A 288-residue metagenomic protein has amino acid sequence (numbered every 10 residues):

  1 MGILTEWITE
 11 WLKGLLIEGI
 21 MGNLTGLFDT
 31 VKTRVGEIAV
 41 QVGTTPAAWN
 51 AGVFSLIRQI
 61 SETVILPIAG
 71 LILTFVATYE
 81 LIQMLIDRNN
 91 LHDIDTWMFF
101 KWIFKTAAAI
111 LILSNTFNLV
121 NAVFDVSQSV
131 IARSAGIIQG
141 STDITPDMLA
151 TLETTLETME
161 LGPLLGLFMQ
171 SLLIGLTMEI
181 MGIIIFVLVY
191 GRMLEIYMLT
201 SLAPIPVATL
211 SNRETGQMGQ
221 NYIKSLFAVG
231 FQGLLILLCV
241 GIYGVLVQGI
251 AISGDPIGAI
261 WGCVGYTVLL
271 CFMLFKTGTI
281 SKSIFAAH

Functional and structural regions predicted by a protein language model:
M1, I8, L12-N23, D95-I112 (+2 more regions): Alpha-helical transmembrane segments and their helix-start/interface "positive-inside/aromatic belt" motifs in integral
M1-I72: Binding/recognition "hotspot" determinant
G2-I3, K282-H288: Long, low-complexity, intrinsically disordered extramembrane tails
L16, I20, L24, V31 (+3 more regions): Non-cytosolic segments of integral membrane proteins
I60-V64, D95-F99, I103, L164 (+8 more regions): Hydrophobic, aromatic-rich alpha-helical transmembrane segments and their membrane-interface anchor motifs
G70, T74-I86, I236-A251: Juxtamembrane "helix exit" motif at the C-terminal ends of alpha-helical transmembrane segments in multi-pass membrane
I72-I110, L202-G216: Hydrophobic transmembrane alpha-helix segments characteristic of membrane transport and insertion machinery
V207-K224, A251-I252, K282-I284: Alpha-helical transmembrane segments
